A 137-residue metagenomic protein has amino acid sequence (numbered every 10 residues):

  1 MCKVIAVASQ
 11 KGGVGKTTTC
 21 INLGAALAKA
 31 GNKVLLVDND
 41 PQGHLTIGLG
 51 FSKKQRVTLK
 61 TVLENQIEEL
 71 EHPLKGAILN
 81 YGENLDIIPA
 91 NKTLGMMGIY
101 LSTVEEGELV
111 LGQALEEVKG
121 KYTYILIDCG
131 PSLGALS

Functional and structural regions predicted by a protein language model:
M1-S137: P-loop NTP-binding core
